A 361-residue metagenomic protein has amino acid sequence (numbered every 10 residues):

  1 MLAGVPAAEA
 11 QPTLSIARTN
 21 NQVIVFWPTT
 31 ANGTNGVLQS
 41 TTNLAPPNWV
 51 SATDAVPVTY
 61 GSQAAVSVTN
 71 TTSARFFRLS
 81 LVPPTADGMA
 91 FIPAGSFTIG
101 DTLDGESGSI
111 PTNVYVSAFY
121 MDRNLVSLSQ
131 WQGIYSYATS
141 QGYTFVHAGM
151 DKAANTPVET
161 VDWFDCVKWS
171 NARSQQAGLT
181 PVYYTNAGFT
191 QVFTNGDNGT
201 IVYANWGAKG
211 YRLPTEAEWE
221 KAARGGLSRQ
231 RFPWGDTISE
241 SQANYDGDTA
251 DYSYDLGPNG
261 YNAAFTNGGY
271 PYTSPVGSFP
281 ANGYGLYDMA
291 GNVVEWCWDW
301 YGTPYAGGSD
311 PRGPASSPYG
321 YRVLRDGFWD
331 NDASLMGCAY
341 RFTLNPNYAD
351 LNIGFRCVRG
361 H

Functional and structural regions predicted by a protein language model:
G4-A86: Short, composition-biased motifs enriched in small/polar/acidic residues
T30-G33, T42-P46, P83, T102-L103 (+8 more regions): Acidic glycine-/aspartate-rich tracts in secreted/extracellular proteins
V37-L38, L79, W131, A222 (+1 more regions): Residue-level detector of buried hydrophobic side-chain packing in well-ordered secondary-structure elements
S62-A64, A154, Y272: Short S/T/G- and acidic-enriched coil/turn segments that sit immediately N-terminal to beta-strands in beta-sandwich
L79, D350-H361: Short, structured beta-strand segments at or near domain termini in extracellular proteins/domains
P84-G142, P157-Q175, A217, G291 (+1 more regions): A short glycine-rich, aromatic-capped structural motif
I92, T98, W163-F342, P346-L351: Functional-site microenvironments in short loops/helix caps that host divalent-cation chemistry
G133-M150, L179, S228-F232: Cytochrome P450 catalytic domain signature, combining two hallmark sequence patches
